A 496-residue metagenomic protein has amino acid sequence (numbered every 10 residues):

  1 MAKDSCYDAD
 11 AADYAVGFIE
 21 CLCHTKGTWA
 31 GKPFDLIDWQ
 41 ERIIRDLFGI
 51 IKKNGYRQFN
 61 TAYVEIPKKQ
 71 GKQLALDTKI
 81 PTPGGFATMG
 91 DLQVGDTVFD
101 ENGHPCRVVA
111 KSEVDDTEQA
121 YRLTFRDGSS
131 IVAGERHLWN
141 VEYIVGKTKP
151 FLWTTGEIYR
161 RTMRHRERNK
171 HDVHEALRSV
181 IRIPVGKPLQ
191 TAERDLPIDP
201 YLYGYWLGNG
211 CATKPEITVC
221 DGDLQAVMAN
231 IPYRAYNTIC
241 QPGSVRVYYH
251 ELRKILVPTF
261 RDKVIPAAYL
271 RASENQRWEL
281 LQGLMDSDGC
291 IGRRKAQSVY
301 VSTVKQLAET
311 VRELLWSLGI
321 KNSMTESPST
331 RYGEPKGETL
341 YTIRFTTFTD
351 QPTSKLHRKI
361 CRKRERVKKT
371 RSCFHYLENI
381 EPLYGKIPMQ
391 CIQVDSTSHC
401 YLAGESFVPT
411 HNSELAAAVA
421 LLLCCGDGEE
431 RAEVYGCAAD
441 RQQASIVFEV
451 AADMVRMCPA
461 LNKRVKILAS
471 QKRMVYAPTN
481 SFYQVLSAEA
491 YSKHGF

Functional and structural regions predicted by a protein language model:
M1-A75, F86, Q93, N412-F496: Phosphate/NTP-binding elements of NTP-utilizing enzymes
I51-K52, T82, D100, F125 (+1 more regions): Acidic surface patches and DE-rich sequence motifs
I66-Q70, S112, D221, V304 (+5 more regions): Short, flexible loop/turn elements at secondary-structure junctions
P67, P83, P188, K263-N275 (+4 more regions): Active-site-adjacent structural elements in folded domains
L74-G90, T97, R362-S372: Long, charge-dense accessory insertions within large macromolecular proteins
K79, M89-G90, V94-R331, T342 (+1 more regions): Intein-associated homing endonuclease modules of the LAGLIDADG/DOD-type, together with closely related HINT-family
P335-G337, L383-K386, F496: A structural signal for short secondary-structure junctions
E338-K363: Polar, glycine-rich mid-to-C-terminal structural blocks that act as macromolecule-binding/assembly scaffolds
